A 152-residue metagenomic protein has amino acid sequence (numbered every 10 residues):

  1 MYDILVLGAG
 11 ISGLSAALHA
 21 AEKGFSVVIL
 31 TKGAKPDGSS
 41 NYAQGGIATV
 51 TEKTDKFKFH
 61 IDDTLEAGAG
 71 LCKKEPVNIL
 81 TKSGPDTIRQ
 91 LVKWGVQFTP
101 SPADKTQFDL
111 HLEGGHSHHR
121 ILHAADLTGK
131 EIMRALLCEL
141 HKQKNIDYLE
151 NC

Functional and structural regions predicted by a protein language model:
M1-Y2, K23-S26, Q44, Q143-I146: Short coil/turn connectors at secondary-structure junctions
D3-I29: N-terminal Rossmann-like FAD-binding beta1-loop-alpha1 element of flavoenzymes
K32-C152: Conserved N-terminal/central alpha/beta ligand/cofactor-binding core
